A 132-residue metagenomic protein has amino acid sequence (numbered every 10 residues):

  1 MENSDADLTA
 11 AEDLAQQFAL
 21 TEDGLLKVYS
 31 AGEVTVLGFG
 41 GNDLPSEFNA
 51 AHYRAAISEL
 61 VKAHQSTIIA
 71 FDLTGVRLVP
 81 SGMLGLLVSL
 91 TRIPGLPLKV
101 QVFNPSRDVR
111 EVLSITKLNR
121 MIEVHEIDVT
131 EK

Functional and structural regions predicted by a protein language model:
M1-F18: N-proximal, solvent-exposed amphipathic alpha-helical segments enriched in charged/polar residues
S4-A6, F71, I127: Intrinsic-disorder/low-complexity regions
D13-A55: STAS-typified acidic loop motif
E33, R107, I127-V129: Residues that form or immediately flank small-molecule/cofactor binding pockets and catalytic motifs
D43-M121: Amphipathic alpha-helical interaction surfaces in cytosolic regulatory modules
M121-E131: Short acidic-hydrophobic, aromatic-tinged amphipathic segments that line or gate anion-handling sites
